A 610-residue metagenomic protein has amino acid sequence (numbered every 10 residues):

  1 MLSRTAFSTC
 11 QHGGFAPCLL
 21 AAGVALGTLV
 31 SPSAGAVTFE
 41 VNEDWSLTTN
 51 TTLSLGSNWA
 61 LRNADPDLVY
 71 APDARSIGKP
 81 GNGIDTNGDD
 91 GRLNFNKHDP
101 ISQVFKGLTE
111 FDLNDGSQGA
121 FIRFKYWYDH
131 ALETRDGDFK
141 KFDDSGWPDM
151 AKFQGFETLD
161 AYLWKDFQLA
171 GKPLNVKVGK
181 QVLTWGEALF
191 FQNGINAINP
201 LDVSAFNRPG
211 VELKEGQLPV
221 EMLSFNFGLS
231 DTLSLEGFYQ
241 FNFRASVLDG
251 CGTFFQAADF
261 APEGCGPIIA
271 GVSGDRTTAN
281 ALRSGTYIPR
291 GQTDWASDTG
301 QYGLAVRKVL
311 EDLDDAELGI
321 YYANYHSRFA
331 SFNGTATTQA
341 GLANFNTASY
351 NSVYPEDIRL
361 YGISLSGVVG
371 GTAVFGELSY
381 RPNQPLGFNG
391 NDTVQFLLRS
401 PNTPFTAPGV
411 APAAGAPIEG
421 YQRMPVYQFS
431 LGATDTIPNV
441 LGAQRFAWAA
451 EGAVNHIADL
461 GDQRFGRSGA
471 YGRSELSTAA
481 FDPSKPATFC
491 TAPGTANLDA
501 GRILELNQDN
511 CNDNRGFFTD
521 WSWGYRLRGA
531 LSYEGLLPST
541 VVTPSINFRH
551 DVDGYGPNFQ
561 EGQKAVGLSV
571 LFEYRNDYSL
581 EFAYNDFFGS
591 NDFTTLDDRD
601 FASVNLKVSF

Functional and structural regions predicted by a protein language model:
G35-T49, A60-A64, F111-A120, W164-V176 (+7 more regions): Short loop/turn motifs that connect adjacent beta-strands in outer-membrane beta-barrel proteins
L47-L55, A120-F124, L174-V178, L235-G237 (+10 more regions): Transmembrane beta-strands of outer-membrane beta-barrel proteins
L55-L61, Y126-H130, K180-T184, Y239-A245 (+10 more regions): Transmembrane beta-strands of outer-membrane beta-barrel pores
D67-G91, E133-D149, N199-R208, D249-R290 (+4 more regions): Solvent-exposed loop segments that connect transmembrane elements
P100-S102, A323-H326, A330, F375 (+2 more regions): Detector for outer-membrane/organellar transmembrane beta-barrel domains, recognizing the amphipathic beta-strand
S117-C265, S545, D553, E561-K564 (+1 more regions): Outer membrane beta-barrel
L213-I437, V454-H456, R515, D551: Signature for the C-terminal beta-barrel architecture of outer-membrane proteins
D598-F610: Outer-membrane beta-barrel "beta-signal"
